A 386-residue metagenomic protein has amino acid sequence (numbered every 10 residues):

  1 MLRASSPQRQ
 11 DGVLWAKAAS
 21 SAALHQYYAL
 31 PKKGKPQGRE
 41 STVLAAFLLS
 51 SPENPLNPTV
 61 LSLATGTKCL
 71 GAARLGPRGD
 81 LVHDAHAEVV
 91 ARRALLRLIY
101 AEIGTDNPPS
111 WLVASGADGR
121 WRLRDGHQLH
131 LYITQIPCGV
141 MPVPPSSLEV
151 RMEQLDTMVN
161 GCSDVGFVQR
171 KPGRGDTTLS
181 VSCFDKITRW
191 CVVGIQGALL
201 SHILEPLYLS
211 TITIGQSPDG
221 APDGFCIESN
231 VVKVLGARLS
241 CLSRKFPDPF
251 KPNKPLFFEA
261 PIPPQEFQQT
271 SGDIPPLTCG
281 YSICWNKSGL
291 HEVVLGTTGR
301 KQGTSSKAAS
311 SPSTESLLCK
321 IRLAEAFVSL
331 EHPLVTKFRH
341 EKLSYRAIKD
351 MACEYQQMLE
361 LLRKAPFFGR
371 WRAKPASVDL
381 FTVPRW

Functional and structural regions predicted by a protein language model:
M1-W386: Catalytic cores of nucleic-acid editing and processing enzymes, centered on the cytidine/adenosine deaminase
